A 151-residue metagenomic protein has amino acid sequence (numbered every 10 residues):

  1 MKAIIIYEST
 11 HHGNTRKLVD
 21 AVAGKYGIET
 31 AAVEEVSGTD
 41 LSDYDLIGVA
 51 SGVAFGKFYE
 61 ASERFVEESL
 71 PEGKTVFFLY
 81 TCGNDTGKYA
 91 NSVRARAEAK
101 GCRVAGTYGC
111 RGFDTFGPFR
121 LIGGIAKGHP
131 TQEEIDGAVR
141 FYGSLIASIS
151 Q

Functional and structural regions predicted by a protein language model:
A3-I6, T10, R16-K17, A23-A31 (+1 more regions): FMN-binding flavodoxin-like domain, especially the glycine-rich phosphate-binding loop
S37-S42: Short amphipathic alpha-helix with an adjacent loop that forms part of the alpha/beta core around
